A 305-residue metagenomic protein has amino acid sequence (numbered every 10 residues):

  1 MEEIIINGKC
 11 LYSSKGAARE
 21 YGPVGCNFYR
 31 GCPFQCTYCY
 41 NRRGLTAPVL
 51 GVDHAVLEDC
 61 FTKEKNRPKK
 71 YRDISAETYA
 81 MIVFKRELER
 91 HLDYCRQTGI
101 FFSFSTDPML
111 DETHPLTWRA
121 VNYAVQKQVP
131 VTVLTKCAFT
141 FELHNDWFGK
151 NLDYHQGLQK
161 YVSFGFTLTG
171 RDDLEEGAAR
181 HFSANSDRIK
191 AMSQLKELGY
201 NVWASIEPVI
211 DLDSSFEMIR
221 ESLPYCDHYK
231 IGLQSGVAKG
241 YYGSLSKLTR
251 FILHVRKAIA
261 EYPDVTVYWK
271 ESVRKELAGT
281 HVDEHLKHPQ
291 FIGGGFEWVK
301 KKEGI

Functional and structural regions predicted by a protein language model:
M1-E3, G8, L57-E58, P68-Y71 (+5 more regions): Intrinsically disordered, low-complexity regions
M1-Y79, V83-G99: N-terminal [4Fe-4S]-dependent radical SAM core
N7, K15, T98, Q156 (+2 more regions): Feature targets compositionally biased, intrinsically disordered low-complexity regions with long contiguous runs
C32-F34, A47, L110, E217 (+2 more regions): Residues in flexible loops and secondary-structure boundaries
R43-L45, V49, A55-V56, T117-R119 (+3 more regions): General N-terminal targeting signals
V49, L134, S205, W269-K270: Residue-level detector of family-conserved "landmark" positions at structurally sensitive sites
Y79-I259: Conserved AdoMet/S-adenosylmethionine-binding subsite of the radical SAM
S244-I305: C-terminal accessory extensions appended to soluble enzyme cores
